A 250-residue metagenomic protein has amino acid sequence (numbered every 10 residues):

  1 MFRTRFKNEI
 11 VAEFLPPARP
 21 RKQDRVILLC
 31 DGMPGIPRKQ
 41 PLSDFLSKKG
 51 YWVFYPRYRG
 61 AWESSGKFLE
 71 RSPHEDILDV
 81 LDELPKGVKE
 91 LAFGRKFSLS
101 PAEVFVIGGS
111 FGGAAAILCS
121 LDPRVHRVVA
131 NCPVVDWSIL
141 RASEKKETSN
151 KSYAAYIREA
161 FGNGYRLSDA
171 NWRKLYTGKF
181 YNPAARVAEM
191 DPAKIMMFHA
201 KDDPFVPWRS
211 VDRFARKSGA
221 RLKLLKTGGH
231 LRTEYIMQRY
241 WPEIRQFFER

Functional and structural regions predicted by a protein language model:
M1-K22: N-terminal cap/lid segment of alpha/beta-hydrolase-fold proteins
Q23-G32: Short beta-strand element of the alpha/beta-hydrolase
L46-S65: Conserved alpha/beta-hydrolase
F68-S98: Alpha/beta-hydrolase active-site loop
L118, D122-D169: Hydrolase active-site cap/lid region
M190-D191, M196-H199, D203: Short beta-strand/loop motif that positions the catalytic acidic residue of the alpha/beta-hydrolase fold
P204-S210: Conserved alpha/beta-hydrolase "acid-adjacent" motif
G228-W241: Catalytic histidine-centered segment of alpha/beta-hydrolase-like enzymes
